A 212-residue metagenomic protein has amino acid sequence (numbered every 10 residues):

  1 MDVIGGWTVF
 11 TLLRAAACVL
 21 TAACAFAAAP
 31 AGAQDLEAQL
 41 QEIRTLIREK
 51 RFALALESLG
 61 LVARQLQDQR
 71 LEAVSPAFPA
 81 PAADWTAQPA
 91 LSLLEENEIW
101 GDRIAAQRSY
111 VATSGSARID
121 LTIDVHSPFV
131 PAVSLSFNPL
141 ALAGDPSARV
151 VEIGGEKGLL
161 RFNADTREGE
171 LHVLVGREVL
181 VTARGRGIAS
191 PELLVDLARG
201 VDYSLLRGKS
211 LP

Functional and structural regions predicted by a protein language model:
D2-V19: Bacterial N-terminal signal peptides that target proteins for export
A22, A28-A29: N-terminal signal peptide c-region/cleavage motif recognized by signal peptidases
A29-D35: TPR-adjacent "capping" and linker segments in tetratricopeptide-repeat scaffold/adaptor proteins
D35-R44, R48, S58-G60, S147-P212: A short, solvent-exposed beta-edge/loop patch
E37-A105, V195-P212: N-terminal "mature-domain start" segment
S75-A164, E168: Short, solvent-exposed recognition patches
